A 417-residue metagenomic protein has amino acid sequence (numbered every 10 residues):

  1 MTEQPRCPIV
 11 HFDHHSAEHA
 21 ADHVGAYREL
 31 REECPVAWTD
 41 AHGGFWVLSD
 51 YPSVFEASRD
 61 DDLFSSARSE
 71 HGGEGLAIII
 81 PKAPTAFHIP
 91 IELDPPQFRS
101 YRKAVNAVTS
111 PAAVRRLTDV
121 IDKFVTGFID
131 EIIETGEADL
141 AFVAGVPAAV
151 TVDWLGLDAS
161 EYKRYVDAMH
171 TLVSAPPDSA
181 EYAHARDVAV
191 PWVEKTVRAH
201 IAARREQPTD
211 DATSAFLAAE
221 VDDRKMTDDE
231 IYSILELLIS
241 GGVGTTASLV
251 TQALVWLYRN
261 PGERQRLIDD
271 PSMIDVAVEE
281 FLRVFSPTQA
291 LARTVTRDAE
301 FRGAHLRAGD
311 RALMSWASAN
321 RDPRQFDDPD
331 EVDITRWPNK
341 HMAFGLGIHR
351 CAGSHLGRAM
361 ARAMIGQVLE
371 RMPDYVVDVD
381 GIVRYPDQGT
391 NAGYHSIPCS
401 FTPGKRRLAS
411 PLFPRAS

Functional and structural regions predicted by a protein language model:
M1-S417: Cytochrome P450
